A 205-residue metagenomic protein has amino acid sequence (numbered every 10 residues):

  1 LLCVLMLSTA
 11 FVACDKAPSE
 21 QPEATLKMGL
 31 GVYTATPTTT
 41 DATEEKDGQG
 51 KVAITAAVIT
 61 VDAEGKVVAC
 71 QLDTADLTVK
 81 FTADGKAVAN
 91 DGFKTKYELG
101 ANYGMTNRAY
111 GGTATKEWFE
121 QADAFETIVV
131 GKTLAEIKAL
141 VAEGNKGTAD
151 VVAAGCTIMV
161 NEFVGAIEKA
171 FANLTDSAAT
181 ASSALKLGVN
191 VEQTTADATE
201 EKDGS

Functional and structural regions predicted by a protein language model:
L1-M6: Sec-dependent signal peptide hydrophobic core
T9-A13: C-terminal motif of bacterial Sec signal peptides marking the signal peptidase cleavage site
D15-A17: Bacterial signal peptide processing site
P22-S205: Active-site- and interface-proximal helix/loop "cap" or "latch" segments in soluble metabolic and energy-transducing
